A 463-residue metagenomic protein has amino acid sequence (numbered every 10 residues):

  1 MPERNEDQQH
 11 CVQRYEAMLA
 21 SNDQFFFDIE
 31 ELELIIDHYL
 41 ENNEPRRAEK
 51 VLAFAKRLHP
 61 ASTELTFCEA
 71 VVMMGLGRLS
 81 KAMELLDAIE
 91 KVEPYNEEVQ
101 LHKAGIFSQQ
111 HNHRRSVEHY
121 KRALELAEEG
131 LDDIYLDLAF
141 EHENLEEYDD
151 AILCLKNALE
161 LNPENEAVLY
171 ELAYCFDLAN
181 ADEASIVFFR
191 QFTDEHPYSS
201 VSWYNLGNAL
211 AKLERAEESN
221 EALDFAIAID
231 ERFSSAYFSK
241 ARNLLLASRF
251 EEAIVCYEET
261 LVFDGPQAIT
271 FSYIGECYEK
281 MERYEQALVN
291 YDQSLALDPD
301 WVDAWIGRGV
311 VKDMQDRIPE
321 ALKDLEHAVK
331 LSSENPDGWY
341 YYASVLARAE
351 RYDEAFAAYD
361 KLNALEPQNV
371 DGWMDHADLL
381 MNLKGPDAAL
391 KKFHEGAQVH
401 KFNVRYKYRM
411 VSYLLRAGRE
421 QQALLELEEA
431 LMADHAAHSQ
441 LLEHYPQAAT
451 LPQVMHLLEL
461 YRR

Functional and structural regions predicted by a protein language model:
L58, K91-E93, L126-A127, L161 (+8 more regions): Structural marker of alpha-solenoid helical repeat scaffolds
Q398, S412-S439: TPR/TPR-like (Sel1-like) alpha-helical repeat modules
